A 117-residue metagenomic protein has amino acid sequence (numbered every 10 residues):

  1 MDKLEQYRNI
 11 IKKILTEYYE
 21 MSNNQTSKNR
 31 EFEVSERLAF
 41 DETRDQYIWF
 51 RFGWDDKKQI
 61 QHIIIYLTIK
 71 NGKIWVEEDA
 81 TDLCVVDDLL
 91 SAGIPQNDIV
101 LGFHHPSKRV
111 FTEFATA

Functional and structural regions predicted by a protein language model:
M1-A117: Terminal domain-initiation and capping elements
